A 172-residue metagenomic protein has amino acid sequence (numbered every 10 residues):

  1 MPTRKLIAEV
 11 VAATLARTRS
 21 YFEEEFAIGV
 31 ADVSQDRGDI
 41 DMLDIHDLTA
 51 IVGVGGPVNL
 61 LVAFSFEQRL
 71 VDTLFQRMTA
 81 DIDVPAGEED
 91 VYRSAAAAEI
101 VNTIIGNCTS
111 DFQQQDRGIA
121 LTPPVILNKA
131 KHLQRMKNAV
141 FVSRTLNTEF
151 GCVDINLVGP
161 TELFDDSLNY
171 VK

Functional and structural regions predicted by a protein language model:
M1-K172: N-terminal auxiliary interaction/assembly segments of multi-subunit proteins
